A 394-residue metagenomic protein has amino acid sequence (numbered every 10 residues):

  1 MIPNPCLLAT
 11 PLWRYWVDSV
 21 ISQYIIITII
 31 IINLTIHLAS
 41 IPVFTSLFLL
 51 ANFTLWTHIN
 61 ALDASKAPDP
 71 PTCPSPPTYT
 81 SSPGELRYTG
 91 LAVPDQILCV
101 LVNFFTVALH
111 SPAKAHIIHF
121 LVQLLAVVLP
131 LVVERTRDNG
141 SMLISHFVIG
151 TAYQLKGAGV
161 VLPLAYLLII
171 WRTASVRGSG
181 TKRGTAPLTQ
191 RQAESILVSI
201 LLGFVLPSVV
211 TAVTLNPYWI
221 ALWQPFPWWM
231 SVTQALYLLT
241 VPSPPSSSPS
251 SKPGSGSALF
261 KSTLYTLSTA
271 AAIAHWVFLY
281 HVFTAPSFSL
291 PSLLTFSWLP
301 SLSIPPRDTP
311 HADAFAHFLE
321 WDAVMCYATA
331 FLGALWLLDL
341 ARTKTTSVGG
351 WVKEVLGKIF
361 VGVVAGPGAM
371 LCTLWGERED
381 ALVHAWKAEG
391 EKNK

Functional and structural regions predicted by a protein language model:
I2-K394: Long, hydrophobic alpha-helical transmembrane bundles and adjoining juxtamembrane helices/loops of multi-pass integral
